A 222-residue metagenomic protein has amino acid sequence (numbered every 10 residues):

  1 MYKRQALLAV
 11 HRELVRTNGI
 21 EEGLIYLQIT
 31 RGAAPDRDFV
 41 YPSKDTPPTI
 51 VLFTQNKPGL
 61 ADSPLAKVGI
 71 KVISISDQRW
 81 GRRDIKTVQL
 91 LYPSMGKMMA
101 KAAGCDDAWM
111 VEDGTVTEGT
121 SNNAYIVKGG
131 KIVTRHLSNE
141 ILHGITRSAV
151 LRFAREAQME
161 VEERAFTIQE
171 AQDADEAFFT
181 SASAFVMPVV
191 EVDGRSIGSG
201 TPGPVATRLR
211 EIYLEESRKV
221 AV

Functional and structural regions predicted by a protein language model:
K3-A108, D113-T115, S138, L142 (+1 more regions): Conserved alpha/beta cores of soluble small-molecule-handling proteins
E118-V133, L137, H143-R147: Glycine-rich phosphate/ribose-binding loops and adjacent secondary-structure elements that form binding surfaces
